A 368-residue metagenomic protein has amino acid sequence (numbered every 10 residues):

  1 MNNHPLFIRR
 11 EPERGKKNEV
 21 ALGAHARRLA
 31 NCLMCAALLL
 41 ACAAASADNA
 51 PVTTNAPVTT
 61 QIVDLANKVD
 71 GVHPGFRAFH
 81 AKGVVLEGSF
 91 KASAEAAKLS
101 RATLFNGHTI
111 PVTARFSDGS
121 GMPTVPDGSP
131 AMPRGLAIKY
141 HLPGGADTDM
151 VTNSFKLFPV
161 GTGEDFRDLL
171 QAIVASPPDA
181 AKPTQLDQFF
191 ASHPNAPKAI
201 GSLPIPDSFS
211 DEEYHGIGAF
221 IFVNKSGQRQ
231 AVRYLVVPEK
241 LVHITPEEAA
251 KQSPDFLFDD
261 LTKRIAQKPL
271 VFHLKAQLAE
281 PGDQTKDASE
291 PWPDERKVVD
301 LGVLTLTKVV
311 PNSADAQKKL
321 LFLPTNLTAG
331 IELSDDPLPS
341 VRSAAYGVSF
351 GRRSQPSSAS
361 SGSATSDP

Functional and structural regions predicted by a protein language model:
M1-A26: N-terminal secretory signal peptides that target proteins for export/translocation
N2, K17, A30, V52-T53 (+1 more regions): Intrinsically disordered/low-complexity terminal segments and short unstructured peptides
N31-A41: Bacterial N-terminal signal peptides
A43-A47: Sec/Tat signal peptide C-region and signal peptidase I cleavage site
D48-P368: Active-site-adjacent core segments of small-molecule enzymes
